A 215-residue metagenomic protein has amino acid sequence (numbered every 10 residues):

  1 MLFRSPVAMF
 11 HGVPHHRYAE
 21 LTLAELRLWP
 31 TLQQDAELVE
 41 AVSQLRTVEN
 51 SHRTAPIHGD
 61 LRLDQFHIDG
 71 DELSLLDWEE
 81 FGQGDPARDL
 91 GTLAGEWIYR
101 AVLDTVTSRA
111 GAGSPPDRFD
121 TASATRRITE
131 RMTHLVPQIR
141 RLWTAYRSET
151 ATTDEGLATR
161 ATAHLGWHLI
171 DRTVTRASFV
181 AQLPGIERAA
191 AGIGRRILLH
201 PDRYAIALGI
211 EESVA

Functional and structural regions predicted by a protein language model:
M1-H15, D71-V106, G194: Internal hydrophobic scaffold segments of catalytic domains
M1-M9, S108-A110, A205-S213: Short, flexible loop/turn segments with low-complexity composition
M1-T47, H134-L142, V174: Active-site catalytic-loop/activation-segment of kinase and kinase-like phosphoryl-transfer enzymes
L28-P30, S148-A158: Short, solvent-exposed, charged loop/turn and helix-capping segments that join or cap alpha-helices on peripheral
V42-R88: Active-site acidic catalytic loop and adjacent metal/ATP-binding pocket of ATP-dependent phosphoryl transfer enzymes
V48, H52, F81-G84, R126-T133 (+2 more regions): Short, solvent-exposed segments of well-ordered alpha helices
L73, P86-E149, L165-Q182: Active-site activation/catalytic loop segments of kinase-like enzymes and analogous catalytic loops in related
G156-A215: Regulatory N- and C-terminal appendages and interdomain linkers associated with kinase/kinase-like NTP transferase
